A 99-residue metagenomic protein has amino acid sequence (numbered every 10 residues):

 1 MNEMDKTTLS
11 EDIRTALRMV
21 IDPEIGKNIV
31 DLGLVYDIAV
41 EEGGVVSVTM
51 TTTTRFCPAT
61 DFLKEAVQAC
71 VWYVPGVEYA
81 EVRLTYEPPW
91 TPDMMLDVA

Functional and structural regions predicted by a protein language model:
M1-A99: Domain-level signature for proteins that mediate thiol-based redox and metal-cofactor handling
